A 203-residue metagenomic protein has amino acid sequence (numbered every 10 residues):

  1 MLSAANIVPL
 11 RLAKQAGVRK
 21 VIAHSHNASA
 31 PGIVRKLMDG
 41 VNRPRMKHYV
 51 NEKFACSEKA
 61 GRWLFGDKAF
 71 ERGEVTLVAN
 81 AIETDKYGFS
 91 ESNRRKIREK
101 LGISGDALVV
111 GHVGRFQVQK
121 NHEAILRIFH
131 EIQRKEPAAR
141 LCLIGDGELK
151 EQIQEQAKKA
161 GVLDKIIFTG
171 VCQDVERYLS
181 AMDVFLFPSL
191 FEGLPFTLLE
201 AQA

Functional and structural regions predicted by a protein language model:
M1-N6, S25: Short His-centered aromatic/hydrophobic patch
L10, P195-L198: Short glycine/serine-rich donor-binding loops of glycosyltransferases
V50-G88: A short, active-site helix/loop in glycosyltransferases that binds the activated sugar's phosphate group
G88-I103: A short helix/loop element that forms part of the nucleotide-sugar donor recognition site in Leloir-type
L108-P137, E148-Q154, F196: A conserved mid-protein helix/loop that constitutes part of the nucleotide-sugar donor-binding site
Q154-G170: Nucleotide-activated donor-binding/catalytic signature segment of Leloir-type glycosyltransferases, i.e., the conserved
V171, L190: Aromatic "clamp/platform" in nucleotide-sugar-dependent glycosyltransferases that forms part of the donor/acceptor
